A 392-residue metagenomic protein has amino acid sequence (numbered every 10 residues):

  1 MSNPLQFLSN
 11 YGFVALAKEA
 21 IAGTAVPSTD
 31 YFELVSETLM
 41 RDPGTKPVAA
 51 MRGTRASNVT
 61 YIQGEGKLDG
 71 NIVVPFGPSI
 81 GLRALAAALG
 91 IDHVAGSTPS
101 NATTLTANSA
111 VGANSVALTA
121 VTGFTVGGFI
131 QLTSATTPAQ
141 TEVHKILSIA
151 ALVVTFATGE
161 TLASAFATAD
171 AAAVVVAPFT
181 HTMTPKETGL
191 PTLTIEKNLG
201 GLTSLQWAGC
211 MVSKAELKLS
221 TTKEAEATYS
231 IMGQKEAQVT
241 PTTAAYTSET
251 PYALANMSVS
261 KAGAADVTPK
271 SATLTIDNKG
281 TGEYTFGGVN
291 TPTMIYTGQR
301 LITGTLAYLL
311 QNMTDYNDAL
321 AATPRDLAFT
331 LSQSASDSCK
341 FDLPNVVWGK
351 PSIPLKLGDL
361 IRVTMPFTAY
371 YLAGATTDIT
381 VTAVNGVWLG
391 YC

Functional and structural regions predicted by a protein language model:
M1-C392: Signature of extracytoplasmic/envelope-associated structural regions
